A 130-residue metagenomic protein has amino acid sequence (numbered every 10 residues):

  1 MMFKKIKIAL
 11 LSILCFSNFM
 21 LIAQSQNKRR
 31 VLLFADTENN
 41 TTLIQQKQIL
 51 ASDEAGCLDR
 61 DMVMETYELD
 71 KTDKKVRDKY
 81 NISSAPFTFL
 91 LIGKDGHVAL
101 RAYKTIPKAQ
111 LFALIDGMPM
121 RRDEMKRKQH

Functional and structural regions predicted by a protein language model:
M2-L10, S17-H130: Non-catalytic interaction/Regulatory regions outside core domains
